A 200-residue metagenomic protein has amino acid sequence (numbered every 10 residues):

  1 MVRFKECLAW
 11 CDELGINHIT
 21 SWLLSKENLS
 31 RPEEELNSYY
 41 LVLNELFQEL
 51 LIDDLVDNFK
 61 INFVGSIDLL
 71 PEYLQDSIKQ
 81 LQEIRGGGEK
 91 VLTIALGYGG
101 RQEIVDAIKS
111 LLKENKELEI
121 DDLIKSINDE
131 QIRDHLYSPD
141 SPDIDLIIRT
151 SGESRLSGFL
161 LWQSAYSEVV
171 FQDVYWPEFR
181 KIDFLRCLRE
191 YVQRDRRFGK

Functional and structural regions predicted by a protein language model:
M1-K200: Flexible, compositionally biased loop and terminal segments
